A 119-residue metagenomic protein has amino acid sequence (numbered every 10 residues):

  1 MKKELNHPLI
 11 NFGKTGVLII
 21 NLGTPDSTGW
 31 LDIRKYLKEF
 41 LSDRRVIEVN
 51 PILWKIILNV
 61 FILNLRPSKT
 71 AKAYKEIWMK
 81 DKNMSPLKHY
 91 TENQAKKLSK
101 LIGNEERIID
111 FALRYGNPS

Functional and structural regions predicted by a protein language model:
K2-S119: Active-site-proximal alpha-helix that buttresses catalytic centers in soluble enzyme cores
